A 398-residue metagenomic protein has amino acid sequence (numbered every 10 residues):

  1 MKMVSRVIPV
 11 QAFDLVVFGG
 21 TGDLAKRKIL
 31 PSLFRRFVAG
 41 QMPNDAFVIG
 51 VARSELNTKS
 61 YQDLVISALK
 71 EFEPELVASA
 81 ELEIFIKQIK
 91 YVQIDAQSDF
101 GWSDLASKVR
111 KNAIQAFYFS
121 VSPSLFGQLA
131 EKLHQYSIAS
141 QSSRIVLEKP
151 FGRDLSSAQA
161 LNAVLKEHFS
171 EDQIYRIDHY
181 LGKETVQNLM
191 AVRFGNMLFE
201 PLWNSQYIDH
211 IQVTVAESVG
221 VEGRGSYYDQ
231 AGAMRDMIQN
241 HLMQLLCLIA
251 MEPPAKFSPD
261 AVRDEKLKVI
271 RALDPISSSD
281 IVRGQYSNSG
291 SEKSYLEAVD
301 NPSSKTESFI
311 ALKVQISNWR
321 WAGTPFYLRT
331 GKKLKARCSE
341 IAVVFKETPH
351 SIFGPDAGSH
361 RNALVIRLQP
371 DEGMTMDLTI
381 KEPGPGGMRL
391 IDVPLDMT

Functional and structural regions predicted by a protein language model:
M1-V146, F151-T398: Secretory/organelle targeting and membrane-embedding segments
